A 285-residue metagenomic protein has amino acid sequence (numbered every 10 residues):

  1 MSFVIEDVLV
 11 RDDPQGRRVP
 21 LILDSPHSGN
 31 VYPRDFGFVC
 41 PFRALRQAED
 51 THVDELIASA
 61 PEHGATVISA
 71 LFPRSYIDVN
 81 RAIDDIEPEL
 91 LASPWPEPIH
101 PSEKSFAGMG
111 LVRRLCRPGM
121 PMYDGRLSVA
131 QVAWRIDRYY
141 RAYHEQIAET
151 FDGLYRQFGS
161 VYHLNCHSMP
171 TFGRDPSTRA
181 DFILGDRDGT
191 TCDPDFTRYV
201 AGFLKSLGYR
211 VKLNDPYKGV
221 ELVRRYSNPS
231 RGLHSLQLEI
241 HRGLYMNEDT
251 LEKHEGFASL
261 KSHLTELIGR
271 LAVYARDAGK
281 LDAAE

Functional and structural regions predicted by a protein language model:
M1-H163, S168-E285: N-terminal catalytic or cofactor-binding beta/alpha core of small enzyme domains
